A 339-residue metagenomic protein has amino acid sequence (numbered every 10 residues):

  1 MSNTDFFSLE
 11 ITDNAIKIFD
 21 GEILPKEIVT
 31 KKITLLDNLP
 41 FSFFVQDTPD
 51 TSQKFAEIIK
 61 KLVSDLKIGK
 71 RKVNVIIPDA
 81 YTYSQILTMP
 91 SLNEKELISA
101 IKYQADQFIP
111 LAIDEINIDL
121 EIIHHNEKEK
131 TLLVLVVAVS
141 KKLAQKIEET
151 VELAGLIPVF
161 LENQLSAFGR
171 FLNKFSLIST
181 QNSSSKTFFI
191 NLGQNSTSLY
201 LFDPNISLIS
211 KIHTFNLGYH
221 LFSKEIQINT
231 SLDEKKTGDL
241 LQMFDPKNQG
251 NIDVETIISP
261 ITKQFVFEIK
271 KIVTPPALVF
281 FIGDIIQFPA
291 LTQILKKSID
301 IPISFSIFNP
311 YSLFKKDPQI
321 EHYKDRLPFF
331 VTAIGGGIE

Functional and structural regions predicted by a protein language model:
M1-L36, R71-P78, L177-N229: Gly/Thr-rich phosphate-binding beta-strand-loop-beta motif of the actin/hexokinase/Hsp70
M1-Q104, Q145-E148, L153-G155: Non-catalytic, solvent-exposed interaction/assembly segments
L39-F44, Q145-R170, I206-N251: Glycine-rich phosphate-binding loop plus the immediately following alpha-helix
I77-S176, N309-K315: Active-site neighborhood for divalent-cation/phosphate handling
L143, I147, V151, F171 (+2 more regions): Phosphate/ATP-binding catalytic cores across multiple sugar-kinase/actin-like superfamilies, primarily ASKHA
F215, N229-S231, T237-L278, G283-I286: Adenine-nucleotide phosphate-binding core of ATP-dependent small-molecule kinases
P276-S304, Y311: Glycine-rich phosphate-binding loops at beta-strand->alpha-helix junctions
S306-E339: Glycine-rich phosphate-binding/hydrolytic loop that grips phosphoryl groups
